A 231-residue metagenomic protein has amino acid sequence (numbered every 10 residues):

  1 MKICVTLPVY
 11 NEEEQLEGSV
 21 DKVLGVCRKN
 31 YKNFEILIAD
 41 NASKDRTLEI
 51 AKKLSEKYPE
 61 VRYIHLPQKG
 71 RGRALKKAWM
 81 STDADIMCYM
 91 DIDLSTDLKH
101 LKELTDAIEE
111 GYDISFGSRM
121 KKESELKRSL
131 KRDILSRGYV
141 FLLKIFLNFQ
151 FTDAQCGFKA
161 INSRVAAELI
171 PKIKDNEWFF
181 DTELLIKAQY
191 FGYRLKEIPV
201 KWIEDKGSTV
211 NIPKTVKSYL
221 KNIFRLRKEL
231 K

Functional and structural regions predicted by a protein language model:
K2-C4, E35, E183: Cell-envelope/extracellular polymer assembly enzymes that use nucleotide-activated donors
E12-C27: Short, well-formed alpha-helical segments that are part of the catalytic scaffolds of diverse glycosyltransferases
E14-G18, D45-L54: Acidic helix N-cap motif at the loop->helix transition within catalytic regions of sugar-transfer enzymes
K32-A42, I64-P67: Short beta-strand/loop segment that forms part of the nucleotide-sugar
D40-L48, L94: A conserved acidic beta->alpha catalytic loop
E60, L66-S81, I86, L98-W178 (+2 more regions): Acceptor/aglycone-binding surface of glycosyltransferases and processive sugar-polymer synthases
Q150, N176, L185-I203: Catalytic donor-sugar/metal-binding loop of nucleotide-sugar-dependent glycosyltransferases
